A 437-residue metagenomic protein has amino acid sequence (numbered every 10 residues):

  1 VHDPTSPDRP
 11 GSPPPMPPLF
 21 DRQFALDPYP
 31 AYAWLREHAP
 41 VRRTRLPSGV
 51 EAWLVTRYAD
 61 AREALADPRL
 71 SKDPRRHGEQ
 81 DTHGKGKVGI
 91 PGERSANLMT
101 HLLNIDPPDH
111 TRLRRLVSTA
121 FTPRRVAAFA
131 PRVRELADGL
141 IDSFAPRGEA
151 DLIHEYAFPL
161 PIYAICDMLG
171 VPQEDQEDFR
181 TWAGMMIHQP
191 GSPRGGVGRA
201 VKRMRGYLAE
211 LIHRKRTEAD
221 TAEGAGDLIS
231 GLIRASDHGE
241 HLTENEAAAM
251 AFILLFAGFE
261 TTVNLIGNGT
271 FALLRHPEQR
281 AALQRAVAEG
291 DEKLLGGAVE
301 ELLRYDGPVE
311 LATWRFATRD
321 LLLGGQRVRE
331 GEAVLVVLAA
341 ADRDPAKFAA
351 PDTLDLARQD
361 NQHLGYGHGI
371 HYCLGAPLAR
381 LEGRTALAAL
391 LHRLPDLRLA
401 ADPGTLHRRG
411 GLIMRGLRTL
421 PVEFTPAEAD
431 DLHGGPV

Functional and structural regions predicted by a protein language model:
V1-V437: Cytochrome P450
